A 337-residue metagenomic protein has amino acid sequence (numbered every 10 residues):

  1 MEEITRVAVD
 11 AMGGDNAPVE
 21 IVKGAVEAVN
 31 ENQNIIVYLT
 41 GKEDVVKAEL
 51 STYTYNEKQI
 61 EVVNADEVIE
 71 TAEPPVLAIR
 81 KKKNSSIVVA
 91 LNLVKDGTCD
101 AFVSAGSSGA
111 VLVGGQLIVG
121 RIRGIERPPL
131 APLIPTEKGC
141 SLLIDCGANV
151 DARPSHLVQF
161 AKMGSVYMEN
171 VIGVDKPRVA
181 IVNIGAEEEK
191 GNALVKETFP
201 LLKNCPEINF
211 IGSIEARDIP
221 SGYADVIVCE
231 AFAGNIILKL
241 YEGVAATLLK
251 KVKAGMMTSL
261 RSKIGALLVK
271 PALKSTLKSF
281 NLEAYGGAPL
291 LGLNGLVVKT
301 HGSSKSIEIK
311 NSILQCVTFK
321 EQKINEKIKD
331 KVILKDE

Functional and structural regions predicted by a protein language model:
M1-K47: N-terminal phosphate-binding or glycine-rich loops at protein starts, especially the Walker A/P-loop of NTPases
A8-V19, A148-V158, K299-S306: Short, glycine-rich nucleotide/cofactor-binding loops
D10, L39-T40, V63, S104-G106 (+6 more regions): Short beta-strand segments
A17-I21, N84-G97, A101-G115, I122 (+7 more regions): Short glycine/serine/threonine-rich phosphate/pyrophosphate-binding segments that cradle anionic phosphate groups
V19-E20, N32, I36-Y38, E43-D44 (+3 more regions): Glycine-rich phosphate/diphosphate-binding loop of Rossmann-like nucleotide-binding domains
Y55-C99: Phosphate/nucleotide-donor binding subsite
Q116-P129, L133-L143, Y223-I227, A231-E337: Glycine-rich phosphate/nucleotide-binding loop
